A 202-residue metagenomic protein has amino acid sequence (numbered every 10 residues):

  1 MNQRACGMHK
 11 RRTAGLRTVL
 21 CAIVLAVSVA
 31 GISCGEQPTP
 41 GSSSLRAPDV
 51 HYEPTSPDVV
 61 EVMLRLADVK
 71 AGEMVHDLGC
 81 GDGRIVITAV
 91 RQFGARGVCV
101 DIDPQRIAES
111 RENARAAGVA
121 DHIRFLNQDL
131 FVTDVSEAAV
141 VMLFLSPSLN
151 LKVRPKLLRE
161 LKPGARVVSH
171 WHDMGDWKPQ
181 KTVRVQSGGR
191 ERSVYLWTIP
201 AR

Functional and structural regions predicted by a protein language model:
T18-A30: Bacterial N-terminal signal peptides
I32-E73: S-adenosyl-L-methionine
G72-G81: Conserved class I S-adenosyl-L-methionine
R84-F93: Conserved SAM-binding loop of SAM-dependent methyltransferases across substrates and taxa, primarily the Class I
R96-D101: Conserved SAM-binding motif I beta-strand of class I
P104-E137: S-adenosyl-L-methionine
S136-K152: A short SAM/SAH-binding and catalytic strip from SAM-dependent methyltransferases
S148-R202: C-terminal substrate-binding/active-site "lid" region of AdoMet-derived donor-dependent transferases
